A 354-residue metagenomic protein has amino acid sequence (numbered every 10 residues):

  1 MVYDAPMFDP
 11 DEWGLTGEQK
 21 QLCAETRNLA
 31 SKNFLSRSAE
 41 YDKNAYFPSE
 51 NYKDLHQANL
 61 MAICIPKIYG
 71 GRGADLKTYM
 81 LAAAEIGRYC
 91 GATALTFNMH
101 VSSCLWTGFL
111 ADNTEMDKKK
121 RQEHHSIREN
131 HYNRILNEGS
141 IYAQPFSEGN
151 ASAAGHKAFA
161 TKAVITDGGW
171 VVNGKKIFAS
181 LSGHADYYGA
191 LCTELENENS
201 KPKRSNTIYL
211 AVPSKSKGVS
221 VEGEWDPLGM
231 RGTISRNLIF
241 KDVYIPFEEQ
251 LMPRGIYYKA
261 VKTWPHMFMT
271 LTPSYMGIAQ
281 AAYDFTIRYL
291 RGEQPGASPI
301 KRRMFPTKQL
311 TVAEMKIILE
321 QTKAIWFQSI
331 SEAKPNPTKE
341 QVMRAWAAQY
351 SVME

Functional and structural regions predicted by a protein language model:
M1-E18: Intrinsic disorder at enzyme termini
L22-L29, Y46-A62: N-terminal glycine-rich anion-binding loops that anchor highly charged ligand groups
L29-A39: N-terminal capping segment at the start of a domain
S38-D42, E320-S351: C-terminal helix-coil-helix/basic helical segment that borders enzyme active sites and/or dimer interfaces and provides
S49, H56, I63-K175, S180: Glycine-rich flavin
F146-E148, I165, K176, L191-E194 (+6 more regions): Short, structured patches in soluble enzyme cores that scaffold and shape functional sites
K175-V219: A short core secondary-structure module
W225-L319: Glycine-rich beta->alpha junctions and the first turn(s) of the following alpha-helix
